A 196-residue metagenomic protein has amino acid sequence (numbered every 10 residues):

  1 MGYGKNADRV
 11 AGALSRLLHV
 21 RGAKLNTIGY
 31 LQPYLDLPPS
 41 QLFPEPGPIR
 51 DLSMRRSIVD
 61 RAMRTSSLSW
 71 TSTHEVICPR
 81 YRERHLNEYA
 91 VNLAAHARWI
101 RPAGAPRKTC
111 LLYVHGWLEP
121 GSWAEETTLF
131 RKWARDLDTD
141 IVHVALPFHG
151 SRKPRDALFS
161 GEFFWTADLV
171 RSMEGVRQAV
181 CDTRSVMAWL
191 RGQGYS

Functional and structural regions predicted by a protein language model:
M1-R82: N-terminal targeting or regulatory segments adjacent to alpha/beta-hydrolase or S9 domains
T65, N92-H96, I141: Extracellular structured ligand-interaction cores
C78-L93: Extended Gly/Ser/Thr-rich low-complexity repeat segments, especially those forming or decorating extracellular
Y89-A94, R101-C110, L137: Proline/glycine-enriched tight loop/beta-turn segments at coil->beta junctions that connect or precede beta-strands
R98-K108, R152-R155, G161-E162: Accessory recognition modules or surfaces
Y113-R177: Cap/lid segment of the alpha/beta-hydrolase catalytic domain
I141, Y195-S196: Hydrophobic anchor at the start of a short beta-strand that flanks the dinucleotide cofactor-binding loop
V170, V180-Y195: Conserved acidic catalytic loop of the alpha/beta-hydrolase fold
